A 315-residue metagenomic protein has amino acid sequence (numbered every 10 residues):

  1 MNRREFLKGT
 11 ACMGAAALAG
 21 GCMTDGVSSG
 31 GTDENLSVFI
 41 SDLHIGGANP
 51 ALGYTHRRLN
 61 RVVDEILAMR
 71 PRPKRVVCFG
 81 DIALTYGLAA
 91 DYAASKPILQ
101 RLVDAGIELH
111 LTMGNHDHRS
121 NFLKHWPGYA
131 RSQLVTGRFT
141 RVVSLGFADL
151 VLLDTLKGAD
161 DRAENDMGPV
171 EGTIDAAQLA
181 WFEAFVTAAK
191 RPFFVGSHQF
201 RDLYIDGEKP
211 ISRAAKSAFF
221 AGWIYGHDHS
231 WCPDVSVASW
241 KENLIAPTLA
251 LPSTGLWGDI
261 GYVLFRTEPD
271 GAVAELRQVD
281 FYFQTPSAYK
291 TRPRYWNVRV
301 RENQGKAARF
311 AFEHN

Functional and structural regions predicted by a protein language model:
E5-T24: N-terminal export signals
D25-Y92, A177, A184-T187: N-terminal active-site segment of His-dependent metallophosphoesterases
I40-S41, V76-D81, L109-G114, F194-H198 (+2 more regions): Active-site neighborhood of phospho(di)ester-bond hydrolases with catalytic His/Asp-centered motifs
L43-G46, I82-T85, N115-R119, L156-A159 (+4 more regions): Solvent-exposed loop/turn segments at secondary-structure junctions within structured extracellular/periplasmic domains
L88-W181, P210-F219, P233-L249, L256-E268 (+2 more regions): Extended active-site neighborhood of metal-dependent phosphoesterases/phosphodiesterases
F185-L203: Short acidic, glycine-rich surface-loop motifs adjacent to enzyme active sites
V263-N315: A short C-terminal boundary segment appended to hydrolase-like catalytic domains
